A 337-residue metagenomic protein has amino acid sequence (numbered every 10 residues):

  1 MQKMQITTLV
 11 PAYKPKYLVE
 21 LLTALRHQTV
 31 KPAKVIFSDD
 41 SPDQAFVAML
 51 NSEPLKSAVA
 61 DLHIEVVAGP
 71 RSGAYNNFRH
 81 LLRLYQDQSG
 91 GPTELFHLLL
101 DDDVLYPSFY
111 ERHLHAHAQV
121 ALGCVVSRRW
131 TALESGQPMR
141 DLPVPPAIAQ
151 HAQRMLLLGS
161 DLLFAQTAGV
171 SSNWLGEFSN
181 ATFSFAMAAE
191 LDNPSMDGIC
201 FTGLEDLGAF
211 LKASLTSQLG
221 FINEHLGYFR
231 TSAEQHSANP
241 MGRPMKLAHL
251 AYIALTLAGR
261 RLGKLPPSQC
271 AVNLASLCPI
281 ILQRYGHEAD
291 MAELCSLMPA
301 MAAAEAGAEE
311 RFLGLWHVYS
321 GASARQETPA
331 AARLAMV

Functional and structural regions predicted by a protein language model:
K14-H27: Short, well-formed alpha-helical segments that are part of the catalytic scaffolds of diverse glycosyltransferases
R26-V66: Acidic donor-binding segment of Leloir-type glycosyltransferases
G69-G90: Glycine-rich, basic loop-to-helix element that forms the pyrophosphate-binding segment of sugar-nucleotide handling
G91-D102: Short beta-strand-to-loop acidic/aromatic patch adjacent to the donor-nucleotide binding site
S108-A147: Conserved donor NDP-sugar-binding/catalytic core segment of glycosyltransferases
A116-Q119, V272-V337: Membrane-interface aromatic/basic loop that binds lipid-linked glycans or pyrophosphate carriers, typified by
Q150-G242: Conserved nucleotide-sugar donor-binding catalytic segment
T202, S217, H225-S232, A238-P267 (+1 more regions): Catalytic core of nucleotide-sugar-dependent glycosyltransferases
